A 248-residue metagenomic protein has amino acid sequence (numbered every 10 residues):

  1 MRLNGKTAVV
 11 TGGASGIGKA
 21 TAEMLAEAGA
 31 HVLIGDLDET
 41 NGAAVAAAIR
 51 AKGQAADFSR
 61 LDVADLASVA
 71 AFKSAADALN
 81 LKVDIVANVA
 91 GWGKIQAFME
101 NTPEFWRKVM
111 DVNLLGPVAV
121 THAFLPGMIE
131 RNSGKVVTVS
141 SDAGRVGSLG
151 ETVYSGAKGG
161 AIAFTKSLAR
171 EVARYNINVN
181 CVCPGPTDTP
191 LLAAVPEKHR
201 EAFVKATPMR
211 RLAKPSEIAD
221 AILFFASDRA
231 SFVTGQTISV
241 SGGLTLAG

Functional and structural regions predicted by a protein language model:
R2-L33: Canonical Rossmann dinucleotide-binding motif of NAD(H)/NADP(H)-dependent dehydrogenases/reductases, specifically
R2-N4, R145-V146, L223, T234-G248: Short C-terminal tail/terminal secondary-structure segment of NAD(P)H-dependent dehydrogenase/reductase domains
A97-F98, T102-R107, L192, F203: Substrate-binding pocket helix/loop in short-chain dehydrogenase/reductase
M99, V146-T152, R174-Y175, R210 (+1 more regions): Active-site loop immediately N-terminal to the catalytic Tyr-X3-Lys motif of short-chain dehydrogenase/reductase
T121, A157, T165: Active-site helix of classical SDR
P126, R170-R174, S231: Alpha-helical segment proximal to the catalytic Tyr-Lys
S141: Residue(s) in the substrate-gating loop at a strand-loop-helix junction that position the organic substrate next
